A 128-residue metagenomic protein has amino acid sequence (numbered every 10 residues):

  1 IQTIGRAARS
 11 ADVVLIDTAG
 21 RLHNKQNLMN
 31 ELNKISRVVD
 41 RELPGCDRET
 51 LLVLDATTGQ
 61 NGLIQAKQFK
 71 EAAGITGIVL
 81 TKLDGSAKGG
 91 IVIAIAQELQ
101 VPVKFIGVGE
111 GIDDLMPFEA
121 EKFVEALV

Functional and structural regions predicted by a protein language model:
I1-V128: P-loop/Walker A NTP-binding module and the surrounding RecA-like catalytic core of P-loop NTPases
